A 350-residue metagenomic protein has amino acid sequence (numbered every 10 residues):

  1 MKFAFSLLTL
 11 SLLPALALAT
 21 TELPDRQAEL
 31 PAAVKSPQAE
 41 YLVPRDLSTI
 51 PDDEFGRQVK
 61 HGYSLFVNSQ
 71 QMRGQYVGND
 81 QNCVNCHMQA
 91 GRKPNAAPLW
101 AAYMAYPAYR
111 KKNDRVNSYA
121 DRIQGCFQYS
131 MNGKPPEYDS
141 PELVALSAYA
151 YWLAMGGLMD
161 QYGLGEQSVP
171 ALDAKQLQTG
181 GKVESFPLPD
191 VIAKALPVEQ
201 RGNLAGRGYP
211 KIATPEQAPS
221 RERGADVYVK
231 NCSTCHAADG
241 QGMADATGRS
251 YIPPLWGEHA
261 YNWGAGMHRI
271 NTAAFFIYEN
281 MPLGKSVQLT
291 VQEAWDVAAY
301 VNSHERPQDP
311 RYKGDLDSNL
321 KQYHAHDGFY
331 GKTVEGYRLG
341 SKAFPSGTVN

Functional and structural regions predicted by a protein language model:
M1-F5: Positively charged n-region of N-terminal signal peptides that target proteins for export
S6-A15: Bacterial N-terminal signal peptides
A17-A19: Boundary at the C-terminal end of the N-terminal hydrophobic targeting segment
A32-P37, G56-H61, K93-P135, L146 (+1 more regions): Extracytoplasmic electron-transfer domains, predominantly the class I c-type cytochrome c fold
A39-Q75, D160-Y228, M243-A244, K285: Electrostatic cytochrome c docking/interface patches
F66-R73, H87-A90, C126-K134, A150-G157 (+5 more regions): Sec/Tat-exported extracytoplasmic proteins
D80-A90, L146, G224-D239, V297-V301: The canonical Cys-X-X-Cys-His
E305-Y312, L316-N350: A cross-kingdom marker for long, charged
